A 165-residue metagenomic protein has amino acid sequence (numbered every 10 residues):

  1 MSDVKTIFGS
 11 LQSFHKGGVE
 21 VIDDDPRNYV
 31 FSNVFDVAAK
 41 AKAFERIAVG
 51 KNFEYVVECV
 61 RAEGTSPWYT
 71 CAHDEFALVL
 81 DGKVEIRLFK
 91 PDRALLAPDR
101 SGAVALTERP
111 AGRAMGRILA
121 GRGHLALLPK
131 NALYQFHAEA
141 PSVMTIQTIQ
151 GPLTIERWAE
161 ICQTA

Functional and structural regions predicted by a protein language model:
M1-E58, T65-P67, I161-A165: A short, N-terminal "cap"/entry segment at the start of jelly-roll beta-barrel domains of the cupin/DSBH fold
V56-H73, K90-R93: Conserved short histidine dyad/triad with adjacent acidic residue
T65-S66, A94-A97, F136, L153-I155: A short local loop/turn or secondary-structure capping micro-motif enriched for an aromatic residue
P67-Y69, I86-R87, G116-I118, A126-L128 (+2 more regions): Short beta-strand His + acidic residue motifs that chelate non-heme Fe in jelly-roll/DSBH and cupin folds
A77: Structured binding elements
P91-K130: Short acidic-glycine-tyrosine-enriched beta hairpin
A140-W158: A short hydrophobic beta-strand segment most commonly corresponding to one strand of the jelly-roll/cupin
